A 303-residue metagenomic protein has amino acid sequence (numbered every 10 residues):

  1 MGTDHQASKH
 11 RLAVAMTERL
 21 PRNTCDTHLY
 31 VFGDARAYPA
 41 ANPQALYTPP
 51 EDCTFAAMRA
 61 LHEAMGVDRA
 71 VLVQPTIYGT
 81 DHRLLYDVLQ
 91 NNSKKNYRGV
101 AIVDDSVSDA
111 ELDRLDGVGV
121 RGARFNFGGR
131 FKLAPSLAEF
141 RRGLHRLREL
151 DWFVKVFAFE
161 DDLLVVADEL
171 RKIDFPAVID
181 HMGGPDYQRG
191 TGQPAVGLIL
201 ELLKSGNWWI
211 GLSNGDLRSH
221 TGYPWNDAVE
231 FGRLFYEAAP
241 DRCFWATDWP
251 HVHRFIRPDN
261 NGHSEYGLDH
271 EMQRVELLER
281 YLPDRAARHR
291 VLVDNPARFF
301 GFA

Functional and structural regions predicted by a protein language model:
G2-A13, Q193-A303: H/E-rich (His + Asp/Glu) clusters that bind or coordinate divalent metals
G2-T80: An N-terminally biased module of ancient metal coordination in phosphate/nucleic-acid-related enzymes
D4-S8, G79-D161, D168-R171, K204 (+2 more regions): Active-site gating/metal-coordination segments in enzymes
T24-C25, L29-F32, G143, F175-V178 (+2 more regions): A generic "structured core" feature
C25-L29, A70-V73, Y97-A101, A123-F125 (+4 more regions): Hydrophobic faces of well-ordered beta-strands that scaffold small-molecule active sites in alpha/beta enzyme cores
H28, H62, L85, L115 (+7 more regions): Conserved, mostly hydrophobic/aromatic
F32-A56, A60-D68, G119-V120, N126 (+3 more regions): Active-site gating loops and adjacent loop-to-helix segments of metal-dependent hydrolytic enzymes
T54-M58, R83, V107-A110, L163-L164 (+2 more regions): Alpha-helical scaffolding within the catalytic cores of extracellular/periplasmic polymer-degrading hydrolases
